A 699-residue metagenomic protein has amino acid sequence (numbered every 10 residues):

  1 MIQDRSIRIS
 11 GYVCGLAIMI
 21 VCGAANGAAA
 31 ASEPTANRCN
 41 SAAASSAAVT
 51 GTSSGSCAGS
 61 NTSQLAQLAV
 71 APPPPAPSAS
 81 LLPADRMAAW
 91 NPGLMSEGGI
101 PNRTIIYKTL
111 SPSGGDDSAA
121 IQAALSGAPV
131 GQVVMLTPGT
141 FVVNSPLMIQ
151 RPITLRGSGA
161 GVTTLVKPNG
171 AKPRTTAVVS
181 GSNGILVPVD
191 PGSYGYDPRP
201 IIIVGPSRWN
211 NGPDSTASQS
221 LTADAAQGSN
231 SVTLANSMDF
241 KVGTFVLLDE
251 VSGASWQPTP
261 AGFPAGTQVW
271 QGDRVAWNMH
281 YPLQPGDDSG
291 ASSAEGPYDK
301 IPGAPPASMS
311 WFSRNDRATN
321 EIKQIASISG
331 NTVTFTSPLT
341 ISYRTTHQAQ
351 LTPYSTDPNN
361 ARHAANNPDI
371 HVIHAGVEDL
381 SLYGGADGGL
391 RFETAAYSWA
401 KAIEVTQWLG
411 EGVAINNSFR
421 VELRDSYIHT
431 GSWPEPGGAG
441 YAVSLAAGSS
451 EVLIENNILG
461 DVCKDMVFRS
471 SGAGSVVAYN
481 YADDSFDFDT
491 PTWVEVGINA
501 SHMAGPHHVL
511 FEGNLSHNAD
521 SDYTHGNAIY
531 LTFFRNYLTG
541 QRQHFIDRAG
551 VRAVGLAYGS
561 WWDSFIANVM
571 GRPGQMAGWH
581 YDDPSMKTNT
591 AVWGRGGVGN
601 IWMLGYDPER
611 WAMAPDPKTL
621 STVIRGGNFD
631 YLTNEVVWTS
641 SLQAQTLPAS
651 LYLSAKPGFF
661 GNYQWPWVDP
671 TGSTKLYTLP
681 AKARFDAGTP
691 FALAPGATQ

Functional and structural regions predicted by a protein language model:
I2, G11-D379, D583, W593 (+1 more regions): Extracellular "leader-to-stem" segments immediately downstream of a signal peptide or signal-anchor in secreted/lumenal
I121-G127, V142-L155, V166-P168, E411 (+5 more regions): Short, T/G/N/S-enriched strand-turn elements that build extracellular solenoid repeat scaffolds
P129, R156, F240, T319-Q324 (+9 more regions): Ligand-binding pocket scaffold of soluble enzyme catalytic domains
P146-M148, K167-N169, Q257-G262, P434-G438 (+4 more regions): Short, solvent-exposed loop/turn and secondary-structure capping segments
Q150-R151, D522-R625, L632: Predominantly extracellular beta-rich ligand-binding scaffolds that present long acidic/polar faces for carbohydrate
P152, G161, I373-G384, A396-Q407 (+4 more regions): Right-handed parallel beta-helix
G170-N210, S229, R344-P368, G384-R391 (+6 more regions): Extracellular beta-strand/beta-solenoid scaffold signature
S237-S252, A318-Q324, I370-Y383, N499-N518 (+1 more regions): Short, solvent-exposed linear motifs at loop/edge-of-secondary-structure regions
